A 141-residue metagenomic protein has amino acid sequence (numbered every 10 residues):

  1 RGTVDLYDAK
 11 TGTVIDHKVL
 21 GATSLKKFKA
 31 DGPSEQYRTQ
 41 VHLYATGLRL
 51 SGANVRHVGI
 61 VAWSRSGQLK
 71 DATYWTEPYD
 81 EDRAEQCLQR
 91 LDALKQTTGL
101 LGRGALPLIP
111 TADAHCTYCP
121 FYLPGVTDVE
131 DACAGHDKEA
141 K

Functional and structural regions predicted by a protein language model:
G2-F28, Y44: Conserved catalytic cores of phosphodiester-cleaving nucleases, focusing on short active-site segments
L25-A30, K70-T73: Short acidic, glycine/proline-rich loop/turn micro-motifs
A30-R38: Active-site metal-coordination segments of metallo-dependent hydrolases
Y37-R49: An active-site-proximal "capping" alpha-helix that borders the catalytic cofactor pocket
T46-K141: Metal-dependent nuclease catalytic regions and adjoining charged, substrate-binding loops involved in nucleic-acid end
